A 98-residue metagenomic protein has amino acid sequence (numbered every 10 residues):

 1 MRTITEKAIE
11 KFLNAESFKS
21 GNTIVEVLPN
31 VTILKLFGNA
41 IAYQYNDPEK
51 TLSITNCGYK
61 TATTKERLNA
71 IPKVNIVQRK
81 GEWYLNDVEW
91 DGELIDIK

Functional and structural regions predicted by a protein language model:
M1-K98: Terminal leader/tail segments of proteins
